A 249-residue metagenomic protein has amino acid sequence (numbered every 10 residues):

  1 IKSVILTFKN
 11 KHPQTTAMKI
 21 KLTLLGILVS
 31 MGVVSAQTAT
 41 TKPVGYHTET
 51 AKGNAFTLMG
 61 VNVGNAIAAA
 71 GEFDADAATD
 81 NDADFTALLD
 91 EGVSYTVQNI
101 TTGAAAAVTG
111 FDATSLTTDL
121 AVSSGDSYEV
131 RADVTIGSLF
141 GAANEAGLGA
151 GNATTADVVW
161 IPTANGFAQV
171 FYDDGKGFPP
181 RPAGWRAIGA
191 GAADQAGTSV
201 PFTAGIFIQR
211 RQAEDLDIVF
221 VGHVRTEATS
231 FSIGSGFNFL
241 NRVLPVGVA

Functional and structural regions predicted by a protein language model:
I1-Q37: Sec-dependent, cleavable N-terminal signal peptides
M31-V33, D90, G189: N-terminal export/assembly leader peptides and their processing motifs that target proteins to secretory
T38-A70, R131-F167, Q212-A249: Catalytic cores of histone-lysine modification enzymes
A39-E129, V134: Autoprocessing Asn-cyclization modules and mimics
G64, F111-S115, D173-P179, V224-R225: A short, sequence-level motif marking secondary-structure junctions
G92, T154-I161, F202-I208: Short, structured motif recognition centered on aromatic/hydrophobic residues
V170-H223: Charged, amphipathic alpha-helical scaffolding segments
